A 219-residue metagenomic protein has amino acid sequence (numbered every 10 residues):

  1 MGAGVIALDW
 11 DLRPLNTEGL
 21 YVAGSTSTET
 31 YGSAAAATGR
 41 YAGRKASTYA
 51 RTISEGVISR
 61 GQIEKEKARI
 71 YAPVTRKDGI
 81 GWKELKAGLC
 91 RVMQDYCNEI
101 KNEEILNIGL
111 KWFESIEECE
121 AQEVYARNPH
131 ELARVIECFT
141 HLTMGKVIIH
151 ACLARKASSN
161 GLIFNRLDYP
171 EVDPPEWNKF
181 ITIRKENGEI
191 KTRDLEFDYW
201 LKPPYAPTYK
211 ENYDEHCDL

Functional and structural regions predicted by a protein language model:
A3-V22, T26-L219: Glycine- and aromatic-enriched mobile tails/lids
